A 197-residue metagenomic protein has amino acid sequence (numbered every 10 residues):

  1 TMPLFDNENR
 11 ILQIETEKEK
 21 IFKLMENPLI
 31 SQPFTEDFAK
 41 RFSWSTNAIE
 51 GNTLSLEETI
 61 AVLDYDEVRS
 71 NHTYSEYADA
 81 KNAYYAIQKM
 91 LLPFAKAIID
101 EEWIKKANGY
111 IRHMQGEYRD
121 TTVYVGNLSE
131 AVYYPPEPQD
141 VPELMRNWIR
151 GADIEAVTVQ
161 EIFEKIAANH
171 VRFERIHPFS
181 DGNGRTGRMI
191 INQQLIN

Functional and structural regions predicted by a protein language model:
T1-N197: FIC/Doc superfamily catalytic core
